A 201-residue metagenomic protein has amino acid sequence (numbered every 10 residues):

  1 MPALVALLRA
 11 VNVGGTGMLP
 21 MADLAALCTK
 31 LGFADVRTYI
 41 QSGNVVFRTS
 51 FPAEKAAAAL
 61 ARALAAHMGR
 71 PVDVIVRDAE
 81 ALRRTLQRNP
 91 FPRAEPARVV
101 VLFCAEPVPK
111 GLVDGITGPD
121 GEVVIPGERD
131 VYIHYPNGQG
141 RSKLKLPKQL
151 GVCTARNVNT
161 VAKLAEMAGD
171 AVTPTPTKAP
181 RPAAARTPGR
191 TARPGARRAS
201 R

Functional and structural regions predicted by a protein language model:
P2-S42, V46-R201: Surface-exposed, charge/polar-rich loops and edge strands
